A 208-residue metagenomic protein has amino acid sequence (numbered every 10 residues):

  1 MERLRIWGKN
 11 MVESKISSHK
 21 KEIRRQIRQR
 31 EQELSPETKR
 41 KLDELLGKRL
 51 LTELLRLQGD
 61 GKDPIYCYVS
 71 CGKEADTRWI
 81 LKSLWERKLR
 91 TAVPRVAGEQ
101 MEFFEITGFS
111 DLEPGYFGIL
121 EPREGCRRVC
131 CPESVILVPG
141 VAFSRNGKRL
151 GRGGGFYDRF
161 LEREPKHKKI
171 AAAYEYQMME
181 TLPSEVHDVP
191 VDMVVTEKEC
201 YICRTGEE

Functional and structural regions predicted by a protein language model:
E2-W7, V12-C131: N-terminal active-site beta-alpha-beta segment that forms phosphate/nucleotide-binding and substrate-recognition loops
W7, E102-E208: Conserved phosphate- and dinucleotide-binding cores of soluble alpha/beta proteins, encompassing both enzyme active
